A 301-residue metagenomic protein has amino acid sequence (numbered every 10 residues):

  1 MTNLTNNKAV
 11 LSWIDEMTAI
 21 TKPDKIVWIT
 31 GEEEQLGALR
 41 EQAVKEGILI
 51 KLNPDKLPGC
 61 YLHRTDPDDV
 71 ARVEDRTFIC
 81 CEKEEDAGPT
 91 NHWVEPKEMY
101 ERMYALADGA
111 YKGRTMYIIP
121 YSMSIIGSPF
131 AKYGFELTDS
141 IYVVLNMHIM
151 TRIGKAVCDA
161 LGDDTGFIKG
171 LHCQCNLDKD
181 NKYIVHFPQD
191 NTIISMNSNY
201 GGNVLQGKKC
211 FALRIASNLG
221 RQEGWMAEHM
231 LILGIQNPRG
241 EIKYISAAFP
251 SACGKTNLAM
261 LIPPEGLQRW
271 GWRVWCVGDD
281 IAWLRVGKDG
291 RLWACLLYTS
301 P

Functional and structural regions predicted by a protein language model:
M1-L161: N-terminal accessory targeting/assembly segments
M123-I125, Q236-G240, R285-R291: Short acidic-glycine loop/turn motifs at beta-strand connectors
I149-T151, A160-D180: N-terminal accessory nucleic-acid engagement/regulatory domains that precede and modulate ATP-driven motor cores
L177-Q222: Charged, amphipathic alpha-helical linker segments immediately N-terminal to NTP-binding catalytic cores
Q206-I245: Active-site-adjacent "gating/activation" loops or surface patches in catalytic cores
K243-G266: Glycine-rich phosphate-binding P-loop
W270-W283: Short beta-strand-centered segment that lines the nucleotide-binding/catalytic pocket of NTP-utilizing
Y298-P301: Conserved small/polar residues in nucleotide/adenosyl-binding loops
